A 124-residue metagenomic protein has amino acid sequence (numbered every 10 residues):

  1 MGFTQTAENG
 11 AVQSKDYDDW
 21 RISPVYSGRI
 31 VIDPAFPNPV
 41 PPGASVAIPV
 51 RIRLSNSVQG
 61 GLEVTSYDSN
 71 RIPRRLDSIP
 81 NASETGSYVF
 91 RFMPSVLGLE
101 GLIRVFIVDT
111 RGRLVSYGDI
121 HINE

Functional and structural regions predicted by a protein language model:
M1-G28, S57, E124: Short, compositionally biased serine/threonine- and acidic-rich segments at solvent-exposed termini, linkers, or domain
M1-Q5, L102-E124: C-terminal tail/sorting-segment detector
D19-V50: Surface-exposed, proline-anchored Ser/Thr-rich loop/turn motifs
P42, V58-G60, L99, L114-S116: Short loop/turn segments at connectors of secondary-structure elements within structured domains
A44-S57, F92: Aromatic/hydrophobic beta-strand junction motif of beta-rich domains
G61-D77, G101-G112: Short, glycine-anchored, charge-dense loop/turn motifs used at functional sites
D77-I79, G118: Short hydrophobic alpha-helix segments
P80-R111: Short, surface-exposed loop/turn motifs with a glycine/proline- and acidic-biased composition
